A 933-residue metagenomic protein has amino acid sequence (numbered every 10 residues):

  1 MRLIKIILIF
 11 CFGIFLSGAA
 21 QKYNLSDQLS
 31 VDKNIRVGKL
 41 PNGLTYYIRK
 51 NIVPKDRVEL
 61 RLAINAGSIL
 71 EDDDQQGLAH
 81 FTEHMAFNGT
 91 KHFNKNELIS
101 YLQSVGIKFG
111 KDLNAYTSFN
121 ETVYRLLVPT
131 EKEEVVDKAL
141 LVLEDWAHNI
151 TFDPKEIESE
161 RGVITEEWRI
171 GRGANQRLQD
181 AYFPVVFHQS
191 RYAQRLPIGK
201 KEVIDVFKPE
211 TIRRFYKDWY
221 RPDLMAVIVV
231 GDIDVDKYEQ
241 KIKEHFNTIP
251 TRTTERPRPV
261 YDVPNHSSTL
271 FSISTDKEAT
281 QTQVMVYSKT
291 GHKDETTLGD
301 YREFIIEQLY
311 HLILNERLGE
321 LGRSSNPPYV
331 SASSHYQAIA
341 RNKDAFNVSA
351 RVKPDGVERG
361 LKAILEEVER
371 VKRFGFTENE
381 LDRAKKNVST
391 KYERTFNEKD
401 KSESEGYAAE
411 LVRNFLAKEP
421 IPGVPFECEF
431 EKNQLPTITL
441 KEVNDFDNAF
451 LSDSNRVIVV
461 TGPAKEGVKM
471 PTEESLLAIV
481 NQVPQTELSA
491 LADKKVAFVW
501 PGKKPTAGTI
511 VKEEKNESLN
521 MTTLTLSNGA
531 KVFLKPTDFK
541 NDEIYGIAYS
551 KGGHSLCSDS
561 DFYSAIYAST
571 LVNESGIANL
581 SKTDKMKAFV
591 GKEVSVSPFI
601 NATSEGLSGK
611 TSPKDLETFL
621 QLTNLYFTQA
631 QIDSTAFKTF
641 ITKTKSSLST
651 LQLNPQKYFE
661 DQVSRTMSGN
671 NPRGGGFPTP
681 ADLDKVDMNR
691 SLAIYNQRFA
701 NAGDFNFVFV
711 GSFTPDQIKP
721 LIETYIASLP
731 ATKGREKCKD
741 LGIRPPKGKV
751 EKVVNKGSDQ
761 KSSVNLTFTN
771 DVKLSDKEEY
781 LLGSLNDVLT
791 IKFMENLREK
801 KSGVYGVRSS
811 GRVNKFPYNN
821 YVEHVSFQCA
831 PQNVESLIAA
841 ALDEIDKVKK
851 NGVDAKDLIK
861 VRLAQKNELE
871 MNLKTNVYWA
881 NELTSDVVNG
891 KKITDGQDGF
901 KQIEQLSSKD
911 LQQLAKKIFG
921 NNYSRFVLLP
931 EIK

Functional and structural regions predicted by a protein language model:
M1-K22: Bacterial Sec-dependent N-terminal signal peptides
A19-T45, D234-G291, E295-D300, F304 (+13 more regions): Proteolytic maturation boundary segments
Y47-R49, P54-E71, G77-A79, N96-D145 (+14 more regions): M16 family metallopeptidases and their MPP-like homologs
N114, Y216-W219, S274-D276, Q337-A340 (+5 more regions): Replace "in large, NTP-powered and nucleic-acid-processing enzymes" with "in large, NTP-powered factors and other
F119-T122, S159-T165: Short, structured secondary-structure elements that scaffold catalytic or ligand/cofactor-binding regions
P154, R161, N175, I212-E244 (+2 more regions): Non-catalytic, conformational "gating/processing" segments within enzyme and secreted inhibitor domains
R161-R169, R177-T211, F215-L224, V230 (+3 more regions): Hydrophobic, small-residue-rich alpha-helical packing segments that form membrane-like cores
